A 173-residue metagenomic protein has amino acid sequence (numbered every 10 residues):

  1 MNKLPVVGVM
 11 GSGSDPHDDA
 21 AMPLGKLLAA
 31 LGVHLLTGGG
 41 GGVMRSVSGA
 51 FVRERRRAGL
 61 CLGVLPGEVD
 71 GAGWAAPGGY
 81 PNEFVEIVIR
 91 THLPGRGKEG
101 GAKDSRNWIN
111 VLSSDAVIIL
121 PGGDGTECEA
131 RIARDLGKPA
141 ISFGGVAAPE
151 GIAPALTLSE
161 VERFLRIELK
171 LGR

Functional and structural regions predicted by a protein language model:
M1-L4, R173: N-terminal intrinsically disordered, low-complexity tails enriched in polar/charged
N2, D19-L31, G41-L136, S142-G151: Acidic/glycine-enriched connector segments
V6-H17, L28: Active-site donor-nucleotide binding/catalytic segment of nucleotide-sugar enzymes
M10, G38, V64: A cross-family glycoside hydrolase active-site/sugar-binding cleft signature
H34-L36: Metallocofactor- and cofactor-centric catalytic cores in central/energy metabolism, strongly enriched
L158-R173: A charged, well-structured terminal subsegment
